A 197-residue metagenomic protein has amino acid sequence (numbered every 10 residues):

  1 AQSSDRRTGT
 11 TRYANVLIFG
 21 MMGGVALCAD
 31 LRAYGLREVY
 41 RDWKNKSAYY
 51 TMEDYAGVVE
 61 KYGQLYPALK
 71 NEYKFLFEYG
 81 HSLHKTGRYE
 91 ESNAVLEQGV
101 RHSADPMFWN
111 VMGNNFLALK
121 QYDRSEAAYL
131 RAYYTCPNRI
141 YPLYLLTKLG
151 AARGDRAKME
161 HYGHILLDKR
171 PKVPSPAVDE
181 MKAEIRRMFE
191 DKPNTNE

Functional and structural regions predicted by a protein language model:
T8-N15, M22-E53: Hydrophobic alpha-helical transmembrane segments in integral membrane proteins
Q64-P67, E97-R101, L130-Y134, L167-D168: Conserved structural position within tetratricopeptide repeats
K70-N71, S103-A104, P137, P171: Short coil turns that delineate tetratricopeptide repeat
K74-E78, M107-V111, I140-L145, H161 (+1 more regions): Alpha-solenoid helical repeat scaffolds
K158-E197: Terminal, low-structured helical/coil segments at or just beyond the last alpha-helical repeat
